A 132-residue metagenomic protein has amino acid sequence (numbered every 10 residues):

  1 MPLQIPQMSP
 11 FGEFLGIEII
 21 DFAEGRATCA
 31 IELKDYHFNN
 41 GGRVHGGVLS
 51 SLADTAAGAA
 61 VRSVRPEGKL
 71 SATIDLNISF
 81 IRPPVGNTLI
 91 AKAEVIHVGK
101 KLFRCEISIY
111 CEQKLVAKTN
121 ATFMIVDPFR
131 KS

Functional and structural regions predicted by a protein language model:
M1-S132: Terminal targeting signals and extreme-terminal segments of soluble enzymes
